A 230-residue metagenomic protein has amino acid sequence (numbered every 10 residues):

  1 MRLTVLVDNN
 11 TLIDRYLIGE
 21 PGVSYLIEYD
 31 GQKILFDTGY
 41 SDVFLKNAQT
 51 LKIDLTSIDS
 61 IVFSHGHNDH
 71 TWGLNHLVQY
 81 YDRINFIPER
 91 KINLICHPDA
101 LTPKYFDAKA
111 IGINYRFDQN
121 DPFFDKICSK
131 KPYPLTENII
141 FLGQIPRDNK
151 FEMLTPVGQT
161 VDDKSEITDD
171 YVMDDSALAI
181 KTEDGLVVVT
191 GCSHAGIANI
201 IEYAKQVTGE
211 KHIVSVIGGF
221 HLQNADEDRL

Functional and structural regions predicted by a protein language model:
R2-L51, Y171-T190: Conserved beta-strand hairpin/beta-sheet module of binuclear metal-dependent hydrolase folds, prominently
I13, V43, N68-T71, L101-P103 (+3 more regions): Active-site environment of divalent metal-dependent phosphoester hydrolases
V43-C96, K205-I217: Active-site metal-binding motif and surrounding structural segment of the metallo-beta-lactamase
W72-R83, F106, A110-N114, D226-L230: Metal-dependent catalytic neighborhoods of phosphoester/phosphodiester hydrolases
P98-P122: Active-site neighborhood of divalent metal-dependent phosphoester bond hydrolases
A108-I111, K131-E183: Active-site-proximal loop/helix segment associated with metal-binding centers of metalloenzymes
T168-H212, F220-H221: Active-site-proximal loop/helix segments of hydrolase catalytic cores
V216-G219, N224-L230: Feature captures the catalytic cores and cofactor-binding loops of soluble hydro-lyases/lyases that act on carboxylate
